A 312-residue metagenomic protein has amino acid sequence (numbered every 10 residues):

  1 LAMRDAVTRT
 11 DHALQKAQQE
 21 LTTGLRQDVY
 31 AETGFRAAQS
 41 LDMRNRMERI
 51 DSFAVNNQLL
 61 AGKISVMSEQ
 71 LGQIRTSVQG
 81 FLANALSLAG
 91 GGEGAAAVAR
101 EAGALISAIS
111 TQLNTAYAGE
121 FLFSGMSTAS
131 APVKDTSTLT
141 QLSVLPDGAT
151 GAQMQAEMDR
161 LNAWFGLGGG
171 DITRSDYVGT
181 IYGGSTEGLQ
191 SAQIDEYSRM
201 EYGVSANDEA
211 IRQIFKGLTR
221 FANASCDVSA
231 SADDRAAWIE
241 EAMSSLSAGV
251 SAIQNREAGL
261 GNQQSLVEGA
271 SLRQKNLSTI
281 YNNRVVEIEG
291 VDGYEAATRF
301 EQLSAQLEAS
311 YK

Functional and structural regions predicted by a protein language model:
L1-A131, C226-K312: Amphipathic alpha-helical polymerization modules
L14, Q18-L21, L25, A116-A252: Polar, low-complexity export/assembly segments characteristic of proteins that are secreted or assemble on the cell
